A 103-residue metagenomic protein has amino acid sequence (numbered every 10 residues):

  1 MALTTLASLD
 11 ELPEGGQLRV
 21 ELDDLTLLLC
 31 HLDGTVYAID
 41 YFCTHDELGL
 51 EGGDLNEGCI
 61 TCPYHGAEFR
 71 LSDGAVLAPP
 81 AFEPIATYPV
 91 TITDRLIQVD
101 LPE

Functional and structural regions predicted by a protein language model:
M1-E57, R70-L71, A75, P84-E103: N-terminal pre-ligand scaffold of iron-sulfur
C43, C62-H65: Short cysteine clusters
P80-A81: Short Gly/Pro-enriched turn/cap motifs at secondary-structure boundaries
